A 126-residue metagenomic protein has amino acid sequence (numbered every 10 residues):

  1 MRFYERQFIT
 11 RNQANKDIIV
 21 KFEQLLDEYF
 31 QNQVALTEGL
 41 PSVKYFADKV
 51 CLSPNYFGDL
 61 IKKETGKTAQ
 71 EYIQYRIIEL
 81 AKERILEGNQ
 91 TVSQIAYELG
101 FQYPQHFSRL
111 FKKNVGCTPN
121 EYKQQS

Functional and structural regions predicted by a protein language model:
M1-Q13: Compact structured core domains
R2, E23-D27, G58, K62: Amphipathic, well-packed alpha-helical segments that form the structural scaffold of globular domains
N12-V50, E71-Q90: A short, Lys/Arg-enriched amphipathic alpha-helix from helix-turn-helix/homeodomain DNA-binding modules
K44, N55, T91-Q94, P104-Q105: Residues within helix-turn-helix
V50, I61, L99-G100, F111: Core residues of bacterial helix-turn-helix
F57, H106-F107, F111: Short hydrophobic/aromatic patch on the recognition helix
E64-Q102, Q124-S126: Terminal helix-turn-helix DNA-binding modules in bacterial transcription factors
R109-S126: …primarily DNA-binding HTH/wHTH and HhH modules…
